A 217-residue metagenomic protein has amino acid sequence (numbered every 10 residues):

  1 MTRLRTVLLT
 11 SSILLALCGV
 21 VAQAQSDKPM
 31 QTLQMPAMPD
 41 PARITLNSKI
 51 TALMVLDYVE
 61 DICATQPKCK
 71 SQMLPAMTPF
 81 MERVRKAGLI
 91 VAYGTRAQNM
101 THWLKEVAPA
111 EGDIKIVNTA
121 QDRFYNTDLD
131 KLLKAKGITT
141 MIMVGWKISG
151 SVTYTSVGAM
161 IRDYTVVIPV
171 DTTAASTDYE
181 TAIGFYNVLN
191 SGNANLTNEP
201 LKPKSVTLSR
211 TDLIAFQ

Functional and structural regions predicted by a protein language model:
M1-T10: Bacterial N-terminal signal peptides that target proteins for export
T10-G19: Bacterial N-terminal signal peptides
V20-A24: Sec/Tat signal peptide C-region and signal peptidase I cleavage site
Q25-A52, P79, Q98-Q217: Active-site-adjacent betaalpha module
V55-L56, I90-R96: Short beta-strand segments at enzyme active-site cores
V59-T65: Short acidic, Gly/Ser-rich segments with clustered Asp/Glu that frequently serve as metal-coordination loops in enzyme
Q66-V84, L89-Y93: A short alpha/beta connector and helix-capping loop motif
